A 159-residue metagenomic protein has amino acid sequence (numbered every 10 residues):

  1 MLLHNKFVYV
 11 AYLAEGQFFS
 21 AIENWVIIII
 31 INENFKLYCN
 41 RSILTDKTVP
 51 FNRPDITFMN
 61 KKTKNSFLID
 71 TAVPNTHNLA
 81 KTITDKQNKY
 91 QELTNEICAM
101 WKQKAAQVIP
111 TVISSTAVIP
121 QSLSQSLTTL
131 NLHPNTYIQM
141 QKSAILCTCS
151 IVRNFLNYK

Functional and structural regions predicted by a protein language model:
M1-E15, S66, T76: Short Cys/His-based metal-binding microdomains
L3, K86-K89, I119: Alpha-helical interaction elements in eukaryotic regulators
H4, V8, Q91-N95, S124 (+1 more regions): Amphipathic alpha-helical interaction motifs in eukaryotic regulatory proteins
Y12-L68, T84, V112: Active-site metal-binding core of divalent-cation-utilizing nuclease and nuclease-like domains
K61-K64, V73-T76, I113-V118: Conserved beta-strand elements of beta-rich interaction domains across eukaryotes, especially beta-propellers
F67, V73-I97, P110: Mg2+/Mn2+-dependent nuclease catalytic core
N95, A99-K102, L132: Short amphipathic alpha-helices and their capping/turn residues within compact interaction modules
A106-K159: Domain-level recognition of nuclease-like catalytic cores that cleave nucleotide substrates
